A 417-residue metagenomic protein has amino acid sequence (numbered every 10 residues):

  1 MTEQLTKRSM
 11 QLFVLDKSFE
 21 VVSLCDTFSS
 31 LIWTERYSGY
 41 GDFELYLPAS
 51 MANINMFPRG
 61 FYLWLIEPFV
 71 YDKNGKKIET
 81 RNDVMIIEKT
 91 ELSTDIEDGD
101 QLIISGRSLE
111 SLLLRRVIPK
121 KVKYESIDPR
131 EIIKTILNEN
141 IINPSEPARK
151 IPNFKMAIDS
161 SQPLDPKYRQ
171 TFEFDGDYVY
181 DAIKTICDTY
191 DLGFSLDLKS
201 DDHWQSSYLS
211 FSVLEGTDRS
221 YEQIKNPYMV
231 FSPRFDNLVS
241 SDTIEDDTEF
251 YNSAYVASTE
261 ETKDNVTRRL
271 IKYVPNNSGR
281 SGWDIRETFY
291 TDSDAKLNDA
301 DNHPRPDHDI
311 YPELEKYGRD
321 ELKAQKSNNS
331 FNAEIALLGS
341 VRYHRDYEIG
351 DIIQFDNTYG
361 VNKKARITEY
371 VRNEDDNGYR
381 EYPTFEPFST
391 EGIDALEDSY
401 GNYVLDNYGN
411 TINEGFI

Functional and structural regions predicted by a protein language model:
M1-D26, D218-Y221: Polar/acidic, low-complexity leader/linker segments enriched in S/T/G and N/D
M1-E3, I78-N82, I86-L113, F154-Y251 (+1 more regions): Short beta-strand-centered interaction patches in the first periplasmic/extracellular domains of large envelope
Q4-D16, S210-F211, S253-Y255, I353: Short polybasic amphipathic segments
R8-D16, E110, E125-L137, S389-I417: Cys-His-centered catalytic/binding microenvironment captured across papain-like cysteine peptidases and homologous
V14-S18, L65-I78, S258-T262, F355-Y359: Short acidic, glycine-rich loop/turn motifs
S29-M56, F174-G176, D181, F231-I417: An acidic/polar, Gly/Ser/Thr-rich interaction patch typically located in mid-to-C-terminal regions of proteins
R36, F43-L45, G106, K121-K155 (+4 more regions): Amphipathic, non-transmembrane alpha-helical segments in extracytoplasmic/periplasmic proteins
A52-I158: Surface-exposed cap/loop segments at beta↔alpha junctions
